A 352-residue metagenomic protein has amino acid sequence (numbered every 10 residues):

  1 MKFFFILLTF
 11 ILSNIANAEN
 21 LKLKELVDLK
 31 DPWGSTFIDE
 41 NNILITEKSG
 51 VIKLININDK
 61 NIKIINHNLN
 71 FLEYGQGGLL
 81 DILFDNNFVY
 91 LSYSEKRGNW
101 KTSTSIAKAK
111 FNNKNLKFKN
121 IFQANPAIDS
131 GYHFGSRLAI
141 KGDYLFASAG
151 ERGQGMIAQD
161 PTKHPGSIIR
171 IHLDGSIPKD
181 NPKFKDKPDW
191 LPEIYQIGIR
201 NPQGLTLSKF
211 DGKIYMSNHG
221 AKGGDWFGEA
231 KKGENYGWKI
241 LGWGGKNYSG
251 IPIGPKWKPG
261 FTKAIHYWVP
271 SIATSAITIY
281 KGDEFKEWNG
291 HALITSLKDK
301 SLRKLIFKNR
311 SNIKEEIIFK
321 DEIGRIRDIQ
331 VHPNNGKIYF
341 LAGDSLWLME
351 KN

Functional and structural regions predicted by a protein language model:
F3-S13: Sec-dependent N-terminal signal peptides
T9-I11, F71, D143, A230: Exposed boundary/loop context
A18-G155, G204-H219, P270-K308, H332-K351: Acidic, Gly/Ser/Thr-rich repeat motifs that build Ca2+-stabilized beta-propeller blades
L21-K22, A124, L191, E315-I317: Short, flexible loop segments at the rims of nucleotide/cofactor-binding pockets, characterized by
V27, N66-H67, F122-Q123, F184 (+5 more regions): Residue-level detector of conserved, well-ordered beta-strand and adjacent loop positions that form binding/recognition
G77-L79, E151-E316, G324: Beta-propeller domain segments
E95, F122-A127, K185-K187, G244 (+1 more regions): Short, solvent-exposed aromatic-acidic interface loops
I326-D328: Repeated scaffold domains used in trafficking and secretory/extracellular systems, primarily beta-propellers
